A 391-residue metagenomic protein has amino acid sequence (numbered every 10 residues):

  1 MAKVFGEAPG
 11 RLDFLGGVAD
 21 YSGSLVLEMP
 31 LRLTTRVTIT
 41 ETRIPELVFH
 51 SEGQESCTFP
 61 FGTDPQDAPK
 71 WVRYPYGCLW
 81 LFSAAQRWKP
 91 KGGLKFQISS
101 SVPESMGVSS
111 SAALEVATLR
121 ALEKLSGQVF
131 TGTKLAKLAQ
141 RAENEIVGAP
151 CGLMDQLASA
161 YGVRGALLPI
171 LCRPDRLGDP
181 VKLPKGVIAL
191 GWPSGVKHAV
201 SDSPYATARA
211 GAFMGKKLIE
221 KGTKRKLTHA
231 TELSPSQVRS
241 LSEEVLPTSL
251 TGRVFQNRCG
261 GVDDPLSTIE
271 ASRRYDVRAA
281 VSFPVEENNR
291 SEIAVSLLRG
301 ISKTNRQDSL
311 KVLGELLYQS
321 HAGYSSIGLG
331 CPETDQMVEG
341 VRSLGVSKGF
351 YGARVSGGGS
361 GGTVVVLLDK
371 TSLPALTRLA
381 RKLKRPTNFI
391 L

Functional and structural regions predicted by a protein language model:
A2-R11, R36-R73, A84, A166-R354 (+1 more regions): C-terminal nucleotide
D20, A112, C151-S159, R354-T363: Conserved phosphate/anionic-ligand binding catalytic regions in large, soluble enzymes, centered on
G23-P30, A208-R209: Short Gly/aromatic-enriched secondary-structure transition segments
P30-L33, V108-Q128, V365: DPxDG-like acidic metal-binding loop motif
F61-K91, K95-V102: Hydrophobic alpha-helical hairpins/lids featuring a short glycine-rich hinge
A84-K95, L122-L138, K370-L383: Phosphate-handling active-site elements
L125-C172, R176: Glycine/threonine-rich beta-strand-loop-alpha-helix active-site module that forms ligand/phosphate-binding
